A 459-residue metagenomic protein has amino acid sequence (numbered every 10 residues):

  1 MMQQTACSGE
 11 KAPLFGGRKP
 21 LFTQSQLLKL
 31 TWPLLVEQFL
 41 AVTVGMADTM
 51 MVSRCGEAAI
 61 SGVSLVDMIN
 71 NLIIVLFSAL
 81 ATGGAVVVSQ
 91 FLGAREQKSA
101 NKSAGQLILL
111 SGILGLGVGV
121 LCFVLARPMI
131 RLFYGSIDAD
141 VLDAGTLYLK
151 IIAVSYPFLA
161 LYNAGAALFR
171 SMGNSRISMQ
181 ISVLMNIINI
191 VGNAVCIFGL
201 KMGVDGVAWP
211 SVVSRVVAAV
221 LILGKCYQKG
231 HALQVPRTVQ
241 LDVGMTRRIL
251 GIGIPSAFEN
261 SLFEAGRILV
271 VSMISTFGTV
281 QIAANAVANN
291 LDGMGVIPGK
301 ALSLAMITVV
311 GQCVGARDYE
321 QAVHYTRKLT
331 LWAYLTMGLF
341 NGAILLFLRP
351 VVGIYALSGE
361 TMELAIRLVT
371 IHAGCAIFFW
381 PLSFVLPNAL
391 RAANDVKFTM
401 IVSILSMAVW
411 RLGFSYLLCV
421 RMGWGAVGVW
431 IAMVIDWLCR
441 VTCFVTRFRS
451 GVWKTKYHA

Functional and structural regions predicted by a protein language model:
M1-L34, V88-S155, I197-I254, V310-A376 (+1 more regions): Short alpha-helical transmembrane segments in multi-pass integral membrane proteins
R18-M50, R54-C55, N71-G83, V87 (+5 more regions): N-terminal transmembrane alpha-helices
K29-D48, I151, M185, S214-A218 (+3 more regions): Transmembrane helical elements of multi-pass membrane transporters/channels
Q38-F39, V75, G115, G119 (+11 more regions): Residue-level hotspots within the lipid-embedded alpha helices of multi-pass solute transporters
F39-S61, I130-A139, V195-M202, S261-M294 (+3 more regions): Helix-terminus/linker motif at the lipid-water interface of multi-pass membrane proteins
V52-N71, A139-A144, V204-D205, M245-I252 (+5 more regions): Interfacial/gating helices of multi-pass transporter permease domains
I60-V120, L159-S178, V271, I282-L348 (+1 more regions): Small-residue-rich hydrophobic transmembrane alpha-helices
A81, I151-R170, S178-N189, V207-I222 (+5 more regions): Short runs within selected transmembrane alpha-helices of multi-pass transporters and secretion channels
